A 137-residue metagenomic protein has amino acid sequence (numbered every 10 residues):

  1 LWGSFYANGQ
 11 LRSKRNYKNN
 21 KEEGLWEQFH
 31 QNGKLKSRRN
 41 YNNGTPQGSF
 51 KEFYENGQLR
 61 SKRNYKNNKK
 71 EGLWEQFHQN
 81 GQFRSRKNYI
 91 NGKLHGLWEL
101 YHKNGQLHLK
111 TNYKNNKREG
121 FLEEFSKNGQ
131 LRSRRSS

Functional and structural regions predicted by a protein language model:
L1-S137: Glycine/tyrosine- and acidic-biased, solvent-exposed loop/turn segments at the edges of beta-strands
